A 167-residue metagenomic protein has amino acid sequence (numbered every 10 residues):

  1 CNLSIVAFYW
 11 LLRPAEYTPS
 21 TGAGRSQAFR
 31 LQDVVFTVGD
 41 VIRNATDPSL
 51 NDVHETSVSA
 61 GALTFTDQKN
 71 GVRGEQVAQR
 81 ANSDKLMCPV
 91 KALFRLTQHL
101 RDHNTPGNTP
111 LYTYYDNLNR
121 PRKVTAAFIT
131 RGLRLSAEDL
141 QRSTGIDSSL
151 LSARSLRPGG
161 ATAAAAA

Functional and structural regions predicted by a protein language model:
C1-A167: Extended, non-catalytic subsegments within catalytic or DNA/protein-binding/adaptor domains
